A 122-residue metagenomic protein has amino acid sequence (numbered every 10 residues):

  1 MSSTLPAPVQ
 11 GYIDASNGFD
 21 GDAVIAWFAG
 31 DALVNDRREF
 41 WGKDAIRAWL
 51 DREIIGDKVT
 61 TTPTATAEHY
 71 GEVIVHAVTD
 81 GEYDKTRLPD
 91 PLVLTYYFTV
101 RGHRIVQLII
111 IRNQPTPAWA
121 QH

Functional and structural regions predicted by a protein language model:
M1-D22, A26, W119-H122: Short, low-complexity N-terminal intrinsically disordered segments enriched in polar/charged residues
M1-P6, V34-E39, G71, G102: Generic structural signal for short, solvent-exposed loop/turn connectors between secondary structure elements
M1-S2, F28-A29, V73-V75: A short alpha-helix capping/helix-coil boundary motif
A7, W41, A45, V93-T95: A general alpha-helical scaffold signature found inside nucleotide-binding enzyme cores
I13, V34-D36, D80-D84: Short, charged low-complexity linear motifs
G21-I25, G30-Y70: A solvent-exposed, acidic/Ser-Thr-rich amphipathic alpha-helical stretch
D51-H122: A beta-strand edge to alpha-helix "cap/lid" segment located at domain peripheries
